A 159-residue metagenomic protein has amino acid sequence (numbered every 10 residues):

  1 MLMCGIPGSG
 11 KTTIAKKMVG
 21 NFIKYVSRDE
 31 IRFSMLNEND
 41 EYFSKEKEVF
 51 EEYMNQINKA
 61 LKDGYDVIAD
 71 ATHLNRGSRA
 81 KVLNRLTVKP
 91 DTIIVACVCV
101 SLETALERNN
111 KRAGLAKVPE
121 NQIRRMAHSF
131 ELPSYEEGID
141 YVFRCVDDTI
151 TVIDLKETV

Functional and structural regions predicted by a protein language model:
M1, V26, V67-A69: Hydrophobic positions in the central parallel beta-sheet of the AAA+
M1-C4, S9-T13, K17, V88 (+1 more regions): Conserved GTP-binding G-domain of TRAFAC-class P-loop NTPases and closely related GTPase folds
S9-Y65: Conserved substrate/cofactor phosphate-moiety recognition/catalytic segment in nucleotide-dependent phosphotransferases
G20, K62-Y65, R76, N110 (+1 more regions): Charged, amphipathic alpha-helical interaction segments
I23-Y25, I93-V95, D140-R144: Conserved beta-strand scaffold positions in the cores of enzyme catalytic domains, especially in NTP/NDP-utilizing
I31-F33, L74, E103: Active-site loop signature of alpha/beta-hydrolase-fold enzymes
S44-V98: Glycine-rich phosphate-binding loop used to anchor ATP phosphates in small-molecule kinases, encompassing both
